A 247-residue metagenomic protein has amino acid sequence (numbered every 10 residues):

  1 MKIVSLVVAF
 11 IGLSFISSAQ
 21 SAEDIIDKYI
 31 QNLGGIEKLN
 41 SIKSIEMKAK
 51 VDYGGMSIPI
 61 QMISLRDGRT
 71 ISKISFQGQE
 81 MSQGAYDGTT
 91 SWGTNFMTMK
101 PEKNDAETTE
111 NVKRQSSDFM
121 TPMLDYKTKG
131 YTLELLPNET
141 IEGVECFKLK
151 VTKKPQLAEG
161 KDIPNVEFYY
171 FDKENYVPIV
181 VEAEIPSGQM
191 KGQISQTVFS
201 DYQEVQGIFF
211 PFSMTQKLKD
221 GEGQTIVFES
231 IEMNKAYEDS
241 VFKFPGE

Functional and structural regions predicted by a protein language model:
M1-A22: Bacterial Sec-dependent N-terminal signal peptides
A19, Q77, E142-F244: Gly/Pro-enriched, hydrophobic low-complexity segments that function as extracytoplasmic propeptides/linkers
Q20-Q31, T90-K161, G188-M190, Y237 (+1 more regions): Flexible, processing/modification-adjacent segments and terminal tails in exported/periplasmic/extracellular proteins
D24-M99, T132-P137: N-terminal mature ectodomain segment of secretory-pathway/periplasmic proteins
K43, G68, K129, N165-E167 (+1 more regions): A generic structural signal for short beta-strands and their flanking turns/coil linkers
I45, Q115-M120, E182-A183, Q196-T197: Short Pro/Gly-enriched beta-strand edge/turn motifs at strand-loop
M62-R69, D87-T89, T108-T109, D201-Q203 (+1 more regions): A short, sequence-level motif marking secondary-structure junctions
D67-K73, W92-T94, R114, E204-G207 (+1 more regions): Short, surface-exposed linear segments at secondary-structure transitions and domain or protein termini
